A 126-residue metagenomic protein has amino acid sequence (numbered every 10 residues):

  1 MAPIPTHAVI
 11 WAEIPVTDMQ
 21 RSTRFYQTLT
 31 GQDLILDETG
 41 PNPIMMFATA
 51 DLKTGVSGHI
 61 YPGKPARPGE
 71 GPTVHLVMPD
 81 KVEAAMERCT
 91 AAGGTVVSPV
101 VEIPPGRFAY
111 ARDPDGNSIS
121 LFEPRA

Functional and structural regions predicted by a protein language model:
P3-T6, E13-G55: Core segments of cupin and vicinal oxygen chelate
V9-T17, K64-T90, F108-R112: Vicinal oxygen chelate
S22-Y26, C89, G116: Conserved active-site tyrosine of GNAT-family acetyltransferases
F47-L52, A111-P114, P124: Active-site beta-strand termini and strand-to-loop segments that position acidic
V56, A92, P114: Short, ordered coil/turn segments that flank beta-strands lining enzyme active or ligand-binding pockets
P104-G106: Short, small/polar residue-rich loop motifs at catalytic or cofactor-binding pockets
